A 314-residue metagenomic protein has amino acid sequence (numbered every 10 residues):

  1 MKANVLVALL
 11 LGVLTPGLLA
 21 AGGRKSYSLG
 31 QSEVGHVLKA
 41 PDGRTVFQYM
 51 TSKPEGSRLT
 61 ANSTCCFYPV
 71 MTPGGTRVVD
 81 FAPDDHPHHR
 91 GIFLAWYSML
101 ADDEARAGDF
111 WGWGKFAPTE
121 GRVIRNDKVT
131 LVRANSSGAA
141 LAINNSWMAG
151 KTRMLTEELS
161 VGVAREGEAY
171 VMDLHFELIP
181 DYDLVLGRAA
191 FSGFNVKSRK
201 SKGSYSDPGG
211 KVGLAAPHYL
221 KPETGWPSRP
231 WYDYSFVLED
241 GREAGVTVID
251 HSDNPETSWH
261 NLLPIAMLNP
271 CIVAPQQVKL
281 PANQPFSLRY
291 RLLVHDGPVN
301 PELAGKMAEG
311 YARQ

Functional and structural regions predicted by a protein language model:
M1-V7: Bacterial N-terminal signal peptides that target proteins for export
V7-G17: Bacterial N-terminal signal peptides
G22-H89, F93, G305, Y311: Beta-strand-rich N-terminal accessory domains
Y49-S52, L59-P69, R165-G209, L303: Acidic (Asp/Glu-rich), glycine- and aromatic
G74, N145-A149, V161-R165, L178-Y182 (+2 more regions): Beta-strand elements of well-folded, non-transmembrane domains
F93-E168: Extended, loop-rich substrate-binding clefts of extracytoplasmic carbohydrate-active enzymes
D183-N254: Active-site/ligand-binding surface loops and adjacent short beta/alpha elements that line catalytic pockets across
V246-Q314: Beta-strand-rich recognition/accessory modules
